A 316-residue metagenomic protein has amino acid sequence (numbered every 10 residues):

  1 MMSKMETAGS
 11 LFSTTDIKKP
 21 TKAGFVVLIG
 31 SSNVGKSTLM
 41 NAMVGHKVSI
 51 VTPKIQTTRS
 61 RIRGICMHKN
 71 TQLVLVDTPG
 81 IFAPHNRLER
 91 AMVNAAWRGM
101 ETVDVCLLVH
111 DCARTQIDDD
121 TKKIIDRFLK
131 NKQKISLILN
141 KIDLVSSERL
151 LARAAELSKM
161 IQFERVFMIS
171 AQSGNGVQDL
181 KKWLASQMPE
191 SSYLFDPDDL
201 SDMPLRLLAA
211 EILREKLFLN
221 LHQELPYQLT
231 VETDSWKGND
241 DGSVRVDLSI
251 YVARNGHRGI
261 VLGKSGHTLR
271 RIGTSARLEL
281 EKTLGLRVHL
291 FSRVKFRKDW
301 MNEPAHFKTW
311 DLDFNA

Functional and structural regions predicted by a protein language model:
M2-E101, V105, H110: Conserved G1/Walker A P-loop phosphate-binding module
N33, L205-A316: P-loop NTP-binding site
L39-M43, Q178-Q187, S249-V252: PAPS/PAP-binding and catalytic site of the sulfotransferase fold
H46, I65-K69, G99, V103-C106 (+6 more regions): Conserved, well-folded catalytic cores of nucleic-acid-processing and energy-transducing macromolecular machines
I55-T57, P79-F82, C112-Q116, I142-V145 (+5 more regions): Conserved nucleotide-binding/hydrolysis micro-motifs of P-loop NTPases
Q56-R59, E89-V93, M100, D118 (+6 more regions): Amphipathic alpha-helical transducer elements in NTP-driven molecular machines
M67-Q72, A91-V166, K237-D240: Conserved C-terminal guanine-recognition region of P-loop GTPase G domains, centered on the G4
Q133-K134, D143-S201, L205: Canonical P-loop GTPase G-domain recognition
